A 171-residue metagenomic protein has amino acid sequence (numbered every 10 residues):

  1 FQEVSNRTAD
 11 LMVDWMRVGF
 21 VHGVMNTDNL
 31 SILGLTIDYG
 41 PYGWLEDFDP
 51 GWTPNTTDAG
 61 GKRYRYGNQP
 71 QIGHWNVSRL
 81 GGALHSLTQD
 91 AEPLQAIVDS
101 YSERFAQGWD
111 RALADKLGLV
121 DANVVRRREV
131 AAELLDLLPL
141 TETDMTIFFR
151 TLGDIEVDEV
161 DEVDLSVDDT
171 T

Functional and structural regions predicted by a protein language model:
F1-H22, L33-V124, R128-E129, E133: ATP-dependent phospho-/nucleotidyl transfer catalytic cores
T27-D28, I32: Catalytic-loop Lys-Pro-X-Asn motif of eukaryotic-like protein kinases
Q107, R111, A132-T171: C-terminal, non-catalytic "cap/extension" segments appended to globular domains
